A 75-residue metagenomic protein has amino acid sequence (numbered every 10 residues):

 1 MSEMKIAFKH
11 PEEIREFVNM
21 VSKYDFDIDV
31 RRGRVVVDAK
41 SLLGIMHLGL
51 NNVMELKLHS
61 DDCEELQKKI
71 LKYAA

Functional and structural regions predicted by a protein language model:
M1, R31, L48-N52: Short glycine-enriched loop/turn motifs at secondary-structure junctions
M1-A7: Short glycine-/aliphatic-rich beta-strand segments at the starts of folded cytosolic domains
M4, F26-I28, M54: Conserved beta-strand core positions
I6, R34, H59: Glycine- and other small-residue-rich loops at beta-strand/loop junctions that grip anionic moieties
P11-F26, V35-L50, L66: Amphipathic alpha-helical interaction surfaces in cytosolic regulatory modules
D29-R31, A74-A75: Conserved short beta-strand edge segments in small beta-sheet-based binding/regulatory domains
H47-A75: C-terminal structural segments of small proteins and small subunits
